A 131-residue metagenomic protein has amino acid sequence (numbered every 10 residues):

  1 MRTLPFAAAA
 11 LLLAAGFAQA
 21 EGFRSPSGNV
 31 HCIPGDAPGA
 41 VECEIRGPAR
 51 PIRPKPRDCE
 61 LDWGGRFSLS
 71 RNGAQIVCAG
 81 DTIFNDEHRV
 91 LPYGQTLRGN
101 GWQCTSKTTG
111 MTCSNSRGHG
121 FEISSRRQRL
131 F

Functional and structural regions predicted by a protein language model:
M1-A8: Bacterial N-terminal signal peptides that target proteins for export
A15-A18: N-terminal signal peptide c-region/cleavage motif recognized by signal peptidases
A20-E21, H88-N100: Short, recurring structural edge motifs at helix starts
E21-G35: Short N-terminal segments immediately surrounding and downstream of signal-peptide cleavage
P38, R46, G99: A motif-centric signal for short, conserved binding hotspots located in accessible loops or intrinsically disordered
E42-L91, I123-F131: A low-complexity, Ser/Thr/Gly/Pro-enriched, surface-exposed linker/loop concept that marks segments flanking
T105-E122: Short, exposed beta-strand-loop hairpins at the edges of beta-sheets in extracellular/periplasmic proteins
